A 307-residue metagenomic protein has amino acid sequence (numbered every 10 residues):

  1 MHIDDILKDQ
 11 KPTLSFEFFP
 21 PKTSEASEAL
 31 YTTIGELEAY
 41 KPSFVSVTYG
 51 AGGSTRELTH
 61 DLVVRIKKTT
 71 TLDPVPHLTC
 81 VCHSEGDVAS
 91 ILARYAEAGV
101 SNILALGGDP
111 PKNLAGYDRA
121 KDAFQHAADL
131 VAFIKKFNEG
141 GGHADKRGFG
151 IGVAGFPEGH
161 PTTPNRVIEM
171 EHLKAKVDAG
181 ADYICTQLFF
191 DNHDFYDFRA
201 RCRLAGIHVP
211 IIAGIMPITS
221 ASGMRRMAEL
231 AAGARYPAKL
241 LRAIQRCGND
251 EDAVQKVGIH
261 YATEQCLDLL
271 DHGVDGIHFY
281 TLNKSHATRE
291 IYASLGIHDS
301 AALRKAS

Functional and structural regions predicted by a protein language model:
M1-F16, T23, E139-F149, S300-S307: N-terminal amphipathic alpha-helix/helix-capping segment at the start of soluble metabolic enzymes
M1-V47: Conserved N-terminal beta1-alpha1 strand-loop-helix module at the mouth
I3-I6, A26-E28, G53-R65, S84-S90 (+4 more regions): Active-site-adjacent beta->alpha loops and helix N-cap segments on the catalytic face of soluble alpha/beta enzymes
T13-A29, P74-G86, G150-I168, Q245-H260: Active-site mouth loops of central-metabolism enzymes
E17, V45, Y95, K176 (+3 more regions): Conserved, mostly hydrophobic/aromatic
S24-L37, T59, E85-L92, P164-A175 (+1 more regions): Short, acidic/polar
H83-A96, I168-H172, D197-R203, S220-R226 (+3 more regions): Catalytic cores of alpha/beta
D122-D145, V153-T162, L204-I259, E264 (+1 more regions): Active-site pocket-lining/capping segments in soluble small-molecule metabolic enzymes
